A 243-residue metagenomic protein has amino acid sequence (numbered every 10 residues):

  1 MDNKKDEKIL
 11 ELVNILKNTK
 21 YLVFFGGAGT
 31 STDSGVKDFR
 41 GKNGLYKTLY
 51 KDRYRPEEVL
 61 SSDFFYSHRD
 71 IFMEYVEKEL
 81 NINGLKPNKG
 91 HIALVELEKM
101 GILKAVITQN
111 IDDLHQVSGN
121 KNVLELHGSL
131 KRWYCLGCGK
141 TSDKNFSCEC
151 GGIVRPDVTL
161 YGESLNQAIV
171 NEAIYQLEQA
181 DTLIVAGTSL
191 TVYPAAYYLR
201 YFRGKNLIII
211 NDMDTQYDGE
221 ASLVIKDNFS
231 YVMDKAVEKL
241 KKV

Functional and structural regions predicted by a protein language model:
M1-V243: Conserved catalytic core of sirtuin-type NAD+-dependent deacylases
